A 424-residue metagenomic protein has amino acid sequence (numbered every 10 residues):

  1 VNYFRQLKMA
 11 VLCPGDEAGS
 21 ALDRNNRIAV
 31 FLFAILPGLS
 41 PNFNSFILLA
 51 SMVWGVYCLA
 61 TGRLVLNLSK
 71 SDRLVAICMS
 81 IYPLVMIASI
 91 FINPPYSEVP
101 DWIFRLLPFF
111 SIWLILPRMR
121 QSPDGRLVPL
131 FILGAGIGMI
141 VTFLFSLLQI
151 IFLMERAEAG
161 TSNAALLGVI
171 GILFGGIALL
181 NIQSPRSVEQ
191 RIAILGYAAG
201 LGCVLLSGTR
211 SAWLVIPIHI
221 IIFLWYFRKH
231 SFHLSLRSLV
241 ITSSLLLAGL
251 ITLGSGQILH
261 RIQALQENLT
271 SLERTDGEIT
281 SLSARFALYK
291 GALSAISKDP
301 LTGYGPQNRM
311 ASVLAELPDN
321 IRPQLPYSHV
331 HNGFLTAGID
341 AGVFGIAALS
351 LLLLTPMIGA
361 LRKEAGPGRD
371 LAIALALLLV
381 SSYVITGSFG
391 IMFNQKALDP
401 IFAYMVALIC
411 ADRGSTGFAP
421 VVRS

Functional and structural regions predicted by a protein language model:
V1-S97, M119-P129, L133, N181-Q190 (+2 more regions): Transmembrane signal-anchor hairpin modules in multi-pass inner-membrane enzymes, especially those that act on
S51-V56, L352, A376-S424: Transmembrane alpha-helices of multi-pass inner-membrane enzymes
Y57-L64, P217-I241, K363: Perimembrane helix-loop-helix junctions
L74-M86, P95-R118, L130-M139, T161-L173: Aromatic-anchored transmembrane helix interface
G125-M154, S162-H230, S243, L253 (+3 more regions): Alpha-helical transmembrane segments of multi-pass inner-membrane proteins
L153, T275-K290, S294, K298 (+1 more regions): Long extracytoplasmic/lumenal interhelical loops at the membrane interface of multi-pass membrane proteins
L206, F227-D276, K290-K298, P306: A membrane-periplasm/extracellular boundary helix in multi-pass inner-membrane enzymes that assemble envelope glycans
D319, D340-S381: Hydrophobic transmembrane alpha-helices and their immediate junctions
